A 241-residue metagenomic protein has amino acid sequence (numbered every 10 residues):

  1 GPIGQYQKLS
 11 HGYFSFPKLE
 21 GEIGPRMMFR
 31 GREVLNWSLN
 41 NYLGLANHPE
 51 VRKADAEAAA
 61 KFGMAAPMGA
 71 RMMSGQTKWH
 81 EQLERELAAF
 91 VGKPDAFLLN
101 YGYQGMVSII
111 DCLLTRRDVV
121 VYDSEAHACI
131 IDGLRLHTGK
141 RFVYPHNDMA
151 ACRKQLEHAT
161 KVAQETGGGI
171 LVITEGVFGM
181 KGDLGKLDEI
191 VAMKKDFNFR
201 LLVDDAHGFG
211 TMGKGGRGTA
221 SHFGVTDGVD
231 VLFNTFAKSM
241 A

Functional and structural regions predicted by a protein language model:
P2-A65, F199, V231: N-terminal "arm"/small-domain region of PLP-dependent enzymes with the aminotransferase-like
K53, A60-Y101: Conserved N-terminal alpha-helix of the aminotransferase class I/II PLP-enzyme fold
I109-A128: Conserved PLP-anchoring active-site segment centered on the Schiff-base-forming lysine
R116, L136-T138, F197, G228: Short, structured coil segments at secondary-structure junctions
C129-H137: Active-site-proximal loop->helix
F142, H146-L202: Active-site phosphate-binding strand-loop segment of PLP-dependent enzymes
S221-A241: Active-site PLP attachment segment
